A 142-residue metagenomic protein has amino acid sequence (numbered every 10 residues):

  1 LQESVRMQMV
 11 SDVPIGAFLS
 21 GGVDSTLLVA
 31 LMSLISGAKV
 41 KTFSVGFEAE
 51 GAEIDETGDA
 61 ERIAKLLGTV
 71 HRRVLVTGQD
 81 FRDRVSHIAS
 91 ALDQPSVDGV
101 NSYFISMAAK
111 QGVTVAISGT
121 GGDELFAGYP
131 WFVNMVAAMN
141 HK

Functional and structural regions predicted by a protein language model:
L1-K142: ATP-dependent adenylate-handling active sites, centered on carboxylate activation for C-N bond formation
